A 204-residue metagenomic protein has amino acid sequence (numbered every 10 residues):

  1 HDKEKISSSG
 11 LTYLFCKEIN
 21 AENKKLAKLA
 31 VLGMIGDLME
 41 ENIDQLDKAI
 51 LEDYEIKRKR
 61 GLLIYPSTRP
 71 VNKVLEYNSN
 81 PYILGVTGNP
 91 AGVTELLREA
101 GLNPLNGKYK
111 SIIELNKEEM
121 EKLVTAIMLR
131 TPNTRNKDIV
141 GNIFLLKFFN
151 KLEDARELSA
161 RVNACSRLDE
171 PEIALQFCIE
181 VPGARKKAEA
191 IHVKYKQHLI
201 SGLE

Functional and structural regions predicted by a protein language model:
H1-R161, C165-E204: Replace "Mg2+/Mn2+-dependent" with "divalent metal-dependent
